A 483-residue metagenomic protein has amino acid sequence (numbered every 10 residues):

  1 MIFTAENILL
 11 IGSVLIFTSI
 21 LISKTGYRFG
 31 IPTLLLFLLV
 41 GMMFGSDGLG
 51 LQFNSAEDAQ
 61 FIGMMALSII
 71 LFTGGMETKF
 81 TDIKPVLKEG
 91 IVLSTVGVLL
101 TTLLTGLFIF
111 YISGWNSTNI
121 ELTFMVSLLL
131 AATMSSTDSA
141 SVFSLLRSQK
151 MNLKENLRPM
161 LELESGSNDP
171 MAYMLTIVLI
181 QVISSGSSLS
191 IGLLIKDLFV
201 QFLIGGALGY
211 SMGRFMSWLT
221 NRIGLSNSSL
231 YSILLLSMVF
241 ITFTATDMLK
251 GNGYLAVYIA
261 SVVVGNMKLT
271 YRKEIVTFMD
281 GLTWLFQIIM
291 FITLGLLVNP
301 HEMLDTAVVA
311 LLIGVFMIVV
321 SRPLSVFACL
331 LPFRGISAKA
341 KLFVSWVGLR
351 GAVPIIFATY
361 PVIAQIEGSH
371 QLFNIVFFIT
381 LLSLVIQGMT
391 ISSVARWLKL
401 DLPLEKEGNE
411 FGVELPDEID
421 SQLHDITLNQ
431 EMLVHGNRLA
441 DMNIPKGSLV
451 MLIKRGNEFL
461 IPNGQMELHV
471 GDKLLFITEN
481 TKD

Functional and structural regions predicted by a protein language model:
M1-L404, G408, E418: Transmembrane helical cores of multi-pass secondary ion antiporters/exchangers
R28-I31, L400-A440: Extended boundary segments
L161, E405-E414, V450-G456: Short linear loop/turn motifs
L194-K196, I223, L400, N409-V413 (+3 more regions): Short flexible/disordered coil segments
G206, Y210, R214, W284-Q287 (+2 more regions): A short, terminal or domain-edge coil/loop segment
N429-T481: Cytosolic Rossmann-like ligand/nucleotide-binding regulatory domains
